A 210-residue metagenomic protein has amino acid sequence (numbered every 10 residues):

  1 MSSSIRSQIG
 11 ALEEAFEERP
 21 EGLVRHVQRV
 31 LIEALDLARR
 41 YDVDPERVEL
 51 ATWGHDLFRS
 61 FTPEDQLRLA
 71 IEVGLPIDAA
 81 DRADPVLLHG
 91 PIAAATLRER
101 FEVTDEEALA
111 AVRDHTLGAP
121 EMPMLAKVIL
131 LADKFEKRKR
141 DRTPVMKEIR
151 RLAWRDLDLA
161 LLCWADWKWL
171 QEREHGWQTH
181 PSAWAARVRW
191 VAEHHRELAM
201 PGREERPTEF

Functional and structural regions predicted by a protein language model:
A11-E18, R25-H26, L35-C163, P207: Divalent metal-dependent catalytic cores for phosphoryl transfer on phosphate-bearing substrates
W154, W169-L170: N-terminal hydrophobic signal/anchor transmembrane helix of membrane proteins
L170-F210: Charged phosphate-binding loop/patch that engages nucleotide di/tri-phosphates or the phosphate backbone of nucleic
